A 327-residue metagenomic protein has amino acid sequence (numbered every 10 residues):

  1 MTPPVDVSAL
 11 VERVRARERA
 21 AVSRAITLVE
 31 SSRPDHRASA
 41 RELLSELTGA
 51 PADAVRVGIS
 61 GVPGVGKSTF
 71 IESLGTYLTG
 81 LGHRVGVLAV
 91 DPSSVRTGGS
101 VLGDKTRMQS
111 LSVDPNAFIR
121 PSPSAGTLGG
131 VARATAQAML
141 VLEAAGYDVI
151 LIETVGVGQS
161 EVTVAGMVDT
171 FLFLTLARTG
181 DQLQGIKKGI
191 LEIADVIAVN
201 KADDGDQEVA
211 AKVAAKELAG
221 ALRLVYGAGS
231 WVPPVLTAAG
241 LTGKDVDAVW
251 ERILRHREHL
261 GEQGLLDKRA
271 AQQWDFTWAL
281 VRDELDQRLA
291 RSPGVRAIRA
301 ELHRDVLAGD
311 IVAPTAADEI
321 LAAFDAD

Functional and structural regions predicted by a protein language model:
V5-V65, I71-S160, M167-L174, T179-Q182: Nucleotide-state-sensitive switch-loop elements of NTP-binding domains
V7-V11, V65, S122, K201-G205 (+3 more regions): Short hinge/gating elements
R15-A16, V29, R33-R37, G64 (+7 more regions): Conserved phosphate/pyrophosphate-binding and hydrolysis machinery centered on Walker-type P-loop NTPases, extending
V22-R24, T237, A248-D325: Long, well-ordered amphipathic alpha-helical subdomains in the mid-to-C-terminal portions of large enzyme subunits
V101, A138, T163, M167 (+5 more regions): Alpha-helical scaffold elements adjacent to nucleotide-binding pockets in ATP/GTP-utilizing enzyme cores
V149, T170, D195-V196, P234: Well-ordered beta-strand positions
T179-V209: Flexible active-site lid/hinge loop adjacent to a nucleotide/diphosphate and Mg2+-phosphate binding pocket
V196, A202-H259: Canonical P-loop GTPase G-domain recognition
